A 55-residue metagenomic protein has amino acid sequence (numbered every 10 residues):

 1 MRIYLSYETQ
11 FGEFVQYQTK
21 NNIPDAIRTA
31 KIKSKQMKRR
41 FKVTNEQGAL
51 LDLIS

Functional and structural regions predicted by a protein language model:
M1, T19, E46-A49: Terminal low-complexity, poorly structured segments
M1-V15: Short aromatic-glycine-(Arg/Gly/Cys) micro-motifs in beta-strand/loop hairpins
I3-L5, A30, F41-V43: Hydrophobic beta-strand residues in large extracellular and virion-surface proteins
G12-P24: A short, exposed loop/beta-hairpin motif centered on an aromatic-Gly-Thr core
E13-V15, R28, L51: Residues in flexible loops and secondary-structure boundaries
N21-R40: A short, charged, amphipathic alpha-helix used as a generic interaction element across diverse proteins
S34-S55: Short, mixed-charge low-complexity intrinsically disordered segments
